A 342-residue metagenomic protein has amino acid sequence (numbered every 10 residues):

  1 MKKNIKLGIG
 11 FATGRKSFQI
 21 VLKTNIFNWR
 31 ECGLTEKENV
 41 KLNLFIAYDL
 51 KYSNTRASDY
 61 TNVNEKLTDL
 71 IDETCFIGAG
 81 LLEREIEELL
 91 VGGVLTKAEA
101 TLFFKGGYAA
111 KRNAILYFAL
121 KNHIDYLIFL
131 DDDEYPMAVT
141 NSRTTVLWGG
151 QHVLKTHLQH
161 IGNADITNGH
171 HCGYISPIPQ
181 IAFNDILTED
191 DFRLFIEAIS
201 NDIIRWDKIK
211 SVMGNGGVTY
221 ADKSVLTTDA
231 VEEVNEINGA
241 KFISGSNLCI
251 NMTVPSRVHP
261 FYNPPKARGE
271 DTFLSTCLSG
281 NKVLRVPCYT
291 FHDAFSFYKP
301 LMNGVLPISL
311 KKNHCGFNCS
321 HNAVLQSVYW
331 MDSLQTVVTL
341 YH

Functional and structural regions predicted by a protein language model:
M1-N62, G92-G93, A98-E99: N-proximal low-complexity "stem/linker" segments adjacent to membrane-targeting elements
A12-R15, D49-L50, N54-R56, H292-S296 (+1 more regions): Terminal low-complexity segments of carbohydrate-biosynthetic enzymes
I20, Y52-Y60, A100-F104, M137-G150 (+1 more regions): Short, flexible/disordered intra-domain loops and linkers
N54-N122, V146: Active-site-proximal specificity loops/subdomain of glycosyltransferases
L127: Short aromatic/hydrophobic "clamp" motif used to bind/position activated sugar donors
L130-D131, R285-D293: Catalytic beta-strand/loop signature of glycosyltransferases that borders the donor
P136-S256: Conserved catalytic core of nucleotide-sugar-dependent glycosyltransferases
A267-F273: Acidic donor-binding loop at a coil-to-helix junction in glycosyltransferase catalytic cores that engages
